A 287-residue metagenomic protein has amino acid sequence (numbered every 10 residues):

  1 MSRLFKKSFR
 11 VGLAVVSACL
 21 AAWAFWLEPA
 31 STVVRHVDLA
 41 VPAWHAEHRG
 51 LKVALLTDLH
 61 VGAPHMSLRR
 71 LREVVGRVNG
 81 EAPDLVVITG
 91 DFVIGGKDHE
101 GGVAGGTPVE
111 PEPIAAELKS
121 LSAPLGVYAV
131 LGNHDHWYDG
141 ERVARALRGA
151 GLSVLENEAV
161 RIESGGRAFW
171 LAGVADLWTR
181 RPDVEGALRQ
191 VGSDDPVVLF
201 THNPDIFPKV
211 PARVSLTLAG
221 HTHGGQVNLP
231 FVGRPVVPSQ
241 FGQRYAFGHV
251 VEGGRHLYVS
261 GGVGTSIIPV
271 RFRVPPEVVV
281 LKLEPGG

Functional and structural regions predicted by a protein language model:
M1-E47: N-terminal membrane-anchoring alpha-helices
L20-A22, V37-A40, A187-F200, D205 (+4 more regions): Extended recognition/assembly regions associated with phosphoester-bond processing machinery
V41-A54, L152-S153, V160-A172, G192-S193 (+2 more regions): Beta-strand-turn-beta hairpins that frame and shape the catalytic cleft of phosphate-ester-processing enzymes
E47-S153: Membrane-embedded segments
G50-A63, A168-D176, V198-T201, H256-G262: Active-site-proximal beta-strand elements of phosphoester/diester hydrolases
V61, F92-G95, N133-W137, V160-I162 (+4 more regions): Solvent-exposed loop/turn segments at secondary-structure junctions within structured extracellular/periplasmic domains
W137, R145-E158, S164-T201, D205-K209 (+1 more regions): Binuclear metal-dependent hydrolase catalytic cores centered on His/Asp/Glu-rich metal-binding motifs
P204-V279: Conserved beta-sheet core of the metallophosphoesterase superfamily
